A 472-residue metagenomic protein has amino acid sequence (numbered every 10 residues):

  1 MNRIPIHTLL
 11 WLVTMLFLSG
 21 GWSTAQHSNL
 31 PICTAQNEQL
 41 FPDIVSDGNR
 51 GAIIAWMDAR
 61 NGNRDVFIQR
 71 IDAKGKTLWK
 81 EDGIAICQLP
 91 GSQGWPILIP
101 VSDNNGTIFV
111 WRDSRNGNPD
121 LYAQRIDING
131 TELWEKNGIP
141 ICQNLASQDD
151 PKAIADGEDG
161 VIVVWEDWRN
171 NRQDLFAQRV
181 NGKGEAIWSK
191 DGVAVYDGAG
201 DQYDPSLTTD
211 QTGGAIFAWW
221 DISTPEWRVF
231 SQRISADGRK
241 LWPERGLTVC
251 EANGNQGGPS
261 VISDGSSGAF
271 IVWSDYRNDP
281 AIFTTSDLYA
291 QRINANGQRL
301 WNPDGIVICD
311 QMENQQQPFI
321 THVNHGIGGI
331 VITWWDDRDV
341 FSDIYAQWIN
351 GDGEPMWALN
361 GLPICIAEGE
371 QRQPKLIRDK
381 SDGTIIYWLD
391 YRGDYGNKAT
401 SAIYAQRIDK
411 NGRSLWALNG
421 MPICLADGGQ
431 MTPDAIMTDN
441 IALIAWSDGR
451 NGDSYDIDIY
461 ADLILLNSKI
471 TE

Functional and structural regions predicted by a protein language model:
M1-L10: Bacterial N-terminal signal peptides that target proteins for export
L9-G20: Bacterial N-terminal signal peptides
W22-E472: Extracellular, repeat-based ectodomains that mediate carbohydrate processing or recognition
